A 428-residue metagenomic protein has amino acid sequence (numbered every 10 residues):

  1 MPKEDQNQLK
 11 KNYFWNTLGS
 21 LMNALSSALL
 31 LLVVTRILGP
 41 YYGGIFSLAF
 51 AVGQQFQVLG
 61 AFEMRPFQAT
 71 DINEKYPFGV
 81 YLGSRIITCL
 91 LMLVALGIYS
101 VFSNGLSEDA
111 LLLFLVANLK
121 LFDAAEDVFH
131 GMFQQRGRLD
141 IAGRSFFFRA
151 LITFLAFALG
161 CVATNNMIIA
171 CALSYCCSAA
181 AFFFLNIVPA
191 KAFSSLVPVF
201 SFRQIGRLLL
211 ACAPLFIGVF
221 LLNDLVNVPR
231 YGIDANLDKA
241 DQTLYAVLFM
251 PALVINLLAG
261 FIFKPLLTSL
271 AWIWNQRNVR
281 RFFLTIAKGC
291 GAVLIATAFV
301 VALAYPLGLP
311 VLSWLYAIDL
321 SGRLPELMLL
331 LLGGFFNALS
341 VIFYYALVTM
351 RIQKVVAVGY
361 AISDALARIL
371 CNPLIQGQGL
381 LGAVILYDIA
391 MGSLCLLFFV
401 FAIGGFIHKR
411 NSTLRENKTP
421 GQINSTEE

Functional and structural regions predicted by a protein language model:
M1-L9, F114, D140-S145, I168-I169 (+4 more regions): Interhelical loop/hinge segments that connect adjacent transmembrane helices in multipass membrane
Q6, K10, M64-Y76, L121-F147 (+1 more regions): Membrane-interface junctions at transmembrane-helix termini in multi-pass inner-membrane proteins
N7-A24, A49, Q55-S100, L111 (+1 more regions): Membrane-water interface segments that mark the loop-to-transmembrane alpha-helix transition
N12-S27, L31, F148-R149, T153 (+5 more regions): Transmembrane helical elements of multi-pass membrane transporters/channels
S27, Q57-Y76, Q135, L248 (+2 more regions): Helix-loop junctions and terminal segments of transmembrane helices in multi-pass membrane transport/translocation
L38-Y41, S100-V116, K239, P306-F335: Interfacial segments at transmembrane-helix termini and the short loops linking adjacent helices
R65-Q68, V128-Q135, L139, L159-A163 (+6 more regions): C-terminal transmembrane helix end/exit motif
A110-A117, G143-F193, F249, Y360-I369 (+1 more regions): Hydrophobic alpha-helical transmembrane segments
